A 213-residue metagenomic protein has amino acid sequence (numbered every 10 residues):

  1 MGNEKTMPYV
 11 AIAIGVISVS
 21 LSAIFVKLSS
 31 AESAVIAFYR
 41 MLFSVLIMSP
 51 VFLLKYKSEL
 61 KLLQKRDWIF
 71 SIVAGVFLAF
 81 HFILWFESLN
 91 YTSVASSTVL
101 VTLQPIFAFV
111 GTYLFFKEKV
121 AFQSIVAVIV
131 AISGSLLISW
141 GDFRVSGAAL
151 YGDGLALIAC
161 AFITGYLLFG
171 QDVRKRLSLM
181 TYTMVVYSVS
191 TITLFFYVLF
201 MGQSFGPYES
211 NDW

Functional and structural regions predicted by a protein language model:
M1-F38, V76, L84, S146-D172 (+1 more regions): Glycine-/small-residue-enriched transmembrane alpha-helix faces in small-molecule transporters and effluxers
S18, Y56-A95, V101, L137: Specific transmembrane alpha-helical segments of multi-pass solute transporters/efflux pumps, especially DMT/EamA
I24-E32, E59-L60, N90, S139-A149 (+1 more regions): Membrane-interface helix termini and inter-helical loops of multi-pass transporters
A31-F80, F107-A108, F162-F169, M184-G202: Transmembrane alpha-helices of multi-pass small-molecule transport proteins
V35, M41-L46, F86-K119, A159: Specific alpha-helical transmembrane segments that line the substrate/conduction pathway and gating interfaces
I36, Q123, L179-T183: Juxtamembrane helix-start motifs in multi-pass secondary transporters
M48, F52, I72, G111 (+4 more regions): Hydrophobic transmembrane alpha-helices of multi-pass small-molecule transport proteins
K65-I69, T98-V101, K117-L137, S146-D153 (+1 more regions): Loop-to-transmembrane alpha-helix entry segments
